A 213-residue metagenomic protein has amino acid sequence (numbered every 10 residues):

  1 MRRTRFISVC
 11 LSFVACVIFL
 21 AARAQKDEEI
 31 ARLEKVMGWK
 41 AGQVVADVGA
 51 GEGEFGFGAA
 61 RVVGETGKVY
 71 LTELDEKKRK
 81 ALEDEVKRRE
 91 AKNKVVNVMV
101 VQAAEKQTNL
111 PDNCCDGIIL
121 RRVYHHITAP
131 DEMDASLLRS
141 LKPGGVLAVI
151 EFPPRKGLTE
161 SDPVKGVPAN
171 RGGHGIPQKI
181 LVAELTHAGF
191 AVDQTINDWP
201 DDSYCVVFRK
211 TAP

Functional and structural regions predicted by a protein language model:
Q25-Q43: Conserved alpha-helix/loop element of class I SAM-dependent methyltransferases that forms part of the SAM/SAH-binding
K40-Q43, T108-I118: A short acidic, Gly/Pro-enriched loop at the edge of an enzyme's catalytic core that lines a small-molecule cofactor
A46-T108: Class I SAM-dependent methyltransferase SAM/SAH-binding core
A60, D131-V146: A short glycine-rich, Lys/Arg-flanked "PGG" loop and its adjoining helix->strand segment in the class I
R79-E83, V146-P177: Conserved class I S-adenosyl-L-methionine
C114-D131: A short SAM/SAH-binding and catalytic strip from SAM-dependent methyltransferases
G173-A188, V192-T195: Short alpha-helix
V192-P213: Core SAM-dependent methyltransferase catalytic element
